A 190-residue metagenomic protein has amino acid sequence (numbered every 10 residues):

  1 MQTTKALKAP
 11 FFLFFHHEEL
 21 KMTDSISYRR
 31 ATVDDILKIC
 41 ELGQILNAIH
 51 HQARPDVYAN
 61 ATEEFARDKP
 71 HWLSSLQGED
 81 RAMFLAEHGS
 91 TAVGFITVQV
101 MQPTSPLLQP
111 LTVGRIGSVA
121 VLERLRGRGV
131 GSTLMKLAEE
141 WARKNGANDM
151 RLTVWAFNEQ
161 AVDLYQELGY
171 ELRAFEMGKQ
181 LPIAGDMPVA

Functional and structural regions predicted by a protein language model:
A9-L37, G185-A190: Conserved N-terminal entry element of GNAT/NAT acetyltransferase domains
A48-H71: Conserved GNAT-fold acetyl-CoA-binding loop/helix
P70-L85, R115: A short helix-loop-beta-strand connector motif used in the catalytic cores of GNAT acetyltransferases and, in some
L85, T91-V100, R115, A120: Conserved beta-strand in the GNAT
Q102-I116, R126, N148, R173: A conserved beta-turn-beta hairpin within the catalytic core of GNAT-like acetyltransferases that forms part
S118-V121, G127-E140, K144, D163 (+1 more regions): Conserved acetyl-CoA-binding loop-helix of GNAT-fold acetyltransferases
S132, K144, N148, A156-A174 (+1 more regions): Conserved active-site alpha-helix within GNAT-family acetyltransferase domains
